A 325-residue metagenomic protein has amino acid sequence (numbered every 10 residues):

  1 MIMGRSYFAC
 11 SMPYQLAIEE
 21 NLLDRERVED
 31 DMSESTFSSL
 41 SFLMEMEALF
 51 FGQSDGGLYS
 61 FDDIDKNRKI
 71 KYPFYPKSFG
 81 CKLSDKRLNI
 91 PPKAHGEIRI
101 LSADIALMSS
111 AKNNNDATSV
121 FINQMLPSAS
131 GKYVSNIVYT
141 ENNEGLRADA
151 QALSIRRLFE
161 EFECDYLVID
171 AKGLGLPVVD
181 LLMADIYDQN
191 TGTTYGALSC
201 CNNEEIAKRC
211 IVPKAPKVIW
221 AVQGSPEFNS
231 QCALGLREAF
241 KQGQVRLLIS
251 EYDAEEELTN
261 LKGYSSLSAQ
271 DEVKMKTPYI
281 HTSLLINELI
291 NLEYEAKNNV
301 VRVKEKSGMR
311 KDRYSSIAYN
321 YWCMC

Functional and structural regions predicted by a protein language model:
M1-Y14: Signature of the SF2 helicase/ATPase Hel1-core->accessory helical subdomain module
M3-S6, E20-C201, S230, L234 (+2 more regions): RNase H-like, metal-dependent nuclease domains and their acidic two-metal-ion catalytic environment used
A9-S11, W220-G224, N291: Structural signal for conserved beta-strand scaffold positions within catalytic alpha/beta enzyme cores
P13-I18, L126, G224-E227: Short, solvent-exposed coil/turn elements at secondary-structure transition points
A197, C201-A215, I219: Long, structured stretches of catalytic cores involved in phosphate-ester chemistry, encompassing
P216-G235, A239: Conserved RecA-like P-loop NTPase helicase motor core
